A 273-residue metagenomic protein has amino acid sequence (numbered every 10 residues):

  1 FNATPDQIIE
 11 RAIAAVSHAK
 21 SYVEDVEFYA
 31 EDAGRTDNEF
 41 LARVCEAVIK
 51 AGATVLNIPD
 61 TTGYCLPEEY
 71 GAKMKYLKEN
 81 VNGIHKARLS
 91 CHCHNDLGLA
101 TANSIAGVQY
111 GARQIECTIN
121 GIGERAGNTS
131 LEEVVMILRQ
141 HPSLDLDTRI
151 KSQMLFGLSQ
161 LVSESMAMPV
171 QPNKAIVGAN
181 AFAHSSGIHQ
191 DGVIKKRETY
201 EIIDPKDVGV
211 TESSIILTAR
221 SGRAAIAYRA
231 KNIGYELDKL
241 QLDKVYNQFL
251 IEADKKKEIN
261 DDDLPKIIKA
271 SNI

Functional and structural regions predicted by a protein language model:
F1-L89, I105-Y110: Alpha/beta enzyme core
N2, D6-I13, N38, A42 (+9 more regions): Electropositive phosphate-/nucleotide-binding environments in soluble metabolic enzymes
P5, G34, C93-H94, T148 (+1 more regions): A generic secondary-structure micro-motif detector that highlights 1-2 residue hydrophobic/ambivalent hotspots embedded
V16, C45, S104, V135 (+2 more regions): Short glycine-/small-residue-rich flexible loop motifs, especially phosphate/cofactor-binding loops
E27-Y29, V55-N57, R88-H92, Q114-T118 (+3 more regions): Structured core elements
E31-A33, D60-G63, H94, I119-G121 (+1 more regions): Short, ordered loop/turn segments at secondary-structure junctions
C65, A72-K196, Y200: Catalytic alpha/beta core domains of metabolic enzymes, predominantly
M136, S143-I273: A mid-to-C-terminal "edge-of-domain" accessory segment
